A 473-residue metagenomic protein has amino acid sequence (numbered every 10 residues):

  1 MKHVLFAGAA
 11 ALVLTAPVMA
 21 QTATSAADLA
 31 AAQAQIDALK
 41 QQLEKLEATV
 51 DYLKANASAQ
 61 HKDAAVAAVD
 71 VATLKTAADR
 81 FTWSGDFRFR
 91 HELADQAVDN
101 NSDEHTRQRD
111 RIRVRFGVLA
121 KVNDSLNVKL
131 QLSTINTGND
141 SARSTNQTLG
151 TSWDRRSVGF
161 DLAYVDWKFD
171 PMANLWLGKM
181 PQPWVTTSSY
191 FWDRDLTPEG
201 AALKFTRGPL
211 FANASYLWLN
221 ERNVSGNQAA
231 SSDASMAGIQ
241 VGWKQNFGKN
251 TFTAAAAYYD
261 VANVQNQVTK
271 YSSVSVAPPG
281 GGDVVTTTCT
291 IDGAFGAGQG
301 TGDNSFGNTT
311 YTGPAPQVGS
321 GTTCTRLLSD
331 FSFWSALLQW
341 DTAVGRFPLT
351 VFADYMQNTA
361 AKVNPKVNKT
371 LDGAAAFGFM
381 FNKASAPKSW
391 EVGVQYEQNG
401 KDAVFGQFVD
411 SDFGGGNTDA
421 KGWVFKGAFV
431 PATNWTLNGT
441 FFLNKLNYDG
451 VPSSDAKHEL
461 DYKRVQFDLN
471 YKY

Functional and structural regions predicted by a protein language model:
H3-D103, Y473: N-terminal periplasmic/intermembrane-space "pro-region" immediately following the signal or transit peptide
A23, A94-T106, T148-R155, Y271-Y473: Outer-membrane beta-barrel pore domains
T76, F89, A120-D124, D166-F169 (+6 more regions): Residue-level signature of outer-membrane beta-barrel architecture
G85, L130, L177, L203 (+9 more regions): Membrane-embedded beta-strand positions of outer-membrane beta-barrel proteins
R88-E92, S133-I135, M180-Q182, S215-L219 (+5 more regions): Outer-membrane beta-barrel pore domains and translocons
R90-R113, L119-P171, W184-D193, S225 (+4 more regions): Surface-exposed loop and membrane-interface regions of Gram-negative outer-membrane beta-barrel proteins
D99, T137-L162, W167-K244, G248 (+2 more regions): Surface-exposed coil loops of outer-membrane beta-barrel proteins
D124-V128, P171-L175, P209-A214, G248-A254 (+3 more regions): Repeated loop/turn-to-beta-strand initiation elements of outer-membrane beta-barrel proteins
